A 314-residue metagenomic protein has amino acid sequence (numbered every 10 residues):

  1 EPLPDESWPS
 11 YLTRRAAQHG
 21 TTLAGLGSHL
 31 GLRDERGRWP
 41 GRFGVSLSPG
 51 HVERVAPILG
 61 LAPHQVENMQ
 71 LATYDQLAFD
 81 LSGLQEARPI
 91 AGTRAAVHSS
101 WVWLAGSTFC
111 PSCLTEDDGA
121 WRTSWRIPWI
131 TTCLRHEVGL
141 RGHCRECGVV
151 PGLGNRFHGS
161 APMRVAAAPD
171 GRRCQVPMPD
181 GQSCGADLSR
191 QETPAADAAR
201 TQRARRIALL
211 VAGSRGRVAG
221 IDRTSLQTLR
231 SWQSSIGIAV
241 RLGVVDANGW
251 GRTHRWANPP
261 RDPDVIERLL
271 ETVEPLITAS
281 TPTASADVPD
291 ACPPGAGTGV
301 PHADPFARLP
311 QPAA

Functional and structural regions predicted by a protein language model:
E1-A314: Basic, alpha-helical nucleic-acid-binding regions used in initiation and control of genome expression
